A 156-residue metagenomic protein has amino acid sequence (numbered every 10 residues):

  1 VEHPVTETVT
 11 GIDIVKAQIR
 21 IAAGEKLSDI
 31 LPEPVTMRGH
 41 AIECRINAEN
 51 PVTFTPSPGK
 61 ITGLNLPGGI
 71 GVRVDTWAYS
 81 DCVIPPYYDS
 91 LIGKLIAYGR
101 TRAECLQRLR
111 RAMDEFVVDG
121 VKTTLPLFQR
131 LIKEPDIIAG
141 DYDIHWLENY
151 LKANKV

Functional and structural regions predicted by a protein language model:
V1-V156: ATP-dependent carboxylate activation and anion-phosphoryl transfer catalytic cores that bind Mg-ATP to form
